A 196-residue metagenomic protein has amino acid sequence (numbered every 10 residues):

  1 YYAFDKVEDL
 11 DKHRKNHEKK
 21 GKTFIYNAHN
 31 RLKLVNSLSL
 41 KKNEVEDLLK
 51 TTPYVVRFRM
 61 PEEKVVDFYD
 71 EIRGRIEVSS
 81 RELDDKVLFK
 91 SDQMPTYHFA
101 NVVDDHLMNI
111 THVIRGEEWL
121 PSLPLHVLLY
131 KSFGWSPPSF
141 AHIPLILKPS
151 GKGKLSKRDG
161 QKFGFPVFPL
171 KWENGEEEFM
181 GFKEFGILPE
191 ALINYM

Functional and structural regions predicted by a protein language model:
Y2-D159, P166, E178: Active-site cores that bind ATP or allylic diphosphates and position pyrophosphate for catalysis
V167-M196: A conserved active-site cap/scaffold subdomain adjacent to cofactor or substrate pockets
